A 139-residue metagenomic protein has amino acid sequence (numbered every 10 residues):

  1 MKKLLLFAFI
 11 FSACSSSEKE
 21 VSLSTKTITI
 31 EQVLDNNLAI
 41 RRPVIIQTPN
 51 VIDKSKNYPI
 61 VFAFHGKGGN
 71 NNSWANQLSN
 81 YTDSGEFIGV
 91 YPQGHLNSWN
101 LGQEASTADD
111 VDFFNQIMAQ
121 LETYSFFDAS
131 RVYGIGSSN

Functional and structural regions predicted by a protein language model:
K3-S12: Sec-dependent N-terminal signal peptides
C14-I60, S106, I135-N139: A domain-start/cap signature at the N-terminus of enzymes
L34-D35, N50-I52, Q77-N80, E122-T123: Short, flexible, glycine/charge-rich loop motifs used to bind or transfer phosphoryl groups or to couple energy/partner
I40-R42, G85, D128-S130: Residue-level signal for beta-strand positions within conserved beta-sheet cores that form or flank
N50-K56, N100-N139: Gly/Ser-rich "nucleophile elbow"/oxyanion-hole loop immediately N-terminal to the catalytic nucleophile in hydrolases
P59, F87, R131: Alpha/beta-hydrolase fold active-site loops
K67-Q120: Active-site machinery of serine-nucleophile hydrolases
